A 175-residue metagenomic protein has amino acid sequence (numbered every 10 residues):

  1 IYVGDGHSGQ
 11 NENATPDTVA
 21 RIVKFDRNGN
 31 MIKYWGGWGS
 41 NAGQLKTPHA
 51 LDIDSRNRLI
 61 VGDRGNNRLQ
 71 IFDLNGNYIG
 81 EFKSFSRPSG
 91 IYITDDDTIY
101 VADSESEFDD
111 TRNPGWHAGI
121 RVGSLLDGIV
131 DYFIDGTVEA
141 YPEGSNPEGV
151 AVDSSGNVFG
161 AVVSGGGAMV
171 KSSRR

Functional and structural regions predicted by a protein language model:
I1-R175: Sequence-structural signature of mature extracellular/luminal beta-sheet repeat domains, prominently beta-propellers
